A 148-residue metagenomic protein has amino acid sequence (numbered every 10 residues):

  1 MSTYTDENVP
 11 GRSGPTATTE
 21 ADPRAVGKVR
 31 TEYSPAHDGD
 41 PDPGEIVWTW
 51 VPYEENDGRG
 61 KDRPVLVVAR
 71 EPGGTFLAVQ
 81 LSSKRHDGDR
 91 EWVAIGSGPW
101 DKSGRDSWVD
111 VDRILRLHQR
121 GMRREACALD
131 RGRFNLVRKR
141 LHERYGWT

Functional and structural regions predicted by a protein language model:
M1-E20, S97-T148: C-terminal terminal-subdomain/extension
T18-R30: Terminal targeting signals and extreme-terminal segments of soluble enzymes
R30-A36, Y53: Short alpha-helix capping/helix-loop boundary micro-motifs
Y53, S83, R113-L115: Non-catalytic surface loops within mature trypsin-like serine protease
E55-D62, V67-D101: Compact nucleic-acid interaction/catalytic patches
